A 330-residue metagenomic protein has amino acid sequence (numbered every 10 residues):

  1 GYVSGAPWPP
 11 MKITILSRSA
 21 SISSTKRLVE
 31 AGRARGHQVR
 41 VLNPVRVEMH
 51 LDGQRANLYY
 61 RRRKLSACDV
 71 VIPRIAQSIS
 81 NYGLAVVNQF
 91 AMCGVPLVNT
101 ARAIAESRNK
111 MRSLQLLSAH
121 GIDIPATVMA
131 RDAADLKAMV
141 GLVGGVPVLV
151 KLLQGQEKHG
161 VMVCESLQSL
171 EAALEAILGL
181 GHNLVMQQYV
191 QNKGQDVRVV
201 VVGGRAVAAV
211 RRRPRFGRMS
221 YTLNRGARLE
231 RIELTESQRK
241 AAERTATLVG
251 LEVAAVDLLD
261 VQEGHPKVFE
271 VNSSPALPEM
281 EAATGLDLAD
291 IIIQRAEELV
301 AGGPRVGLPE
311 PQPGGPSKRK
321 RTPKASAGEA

Functional and structural regions predicted by a protein language model:
Y2-V98, R102-A103, R112, A301 (+2 more regions): ATP-binding N-terminal substructure of ATP-dependent carboxylate-amine bond-forming enzymes
M11, H159, Q195-V197, G204 (+2 more regions): Change "...and in nucleic-acid phosphodiester-cleaving endonucleases..." to "...and in nucleic-acid processing enzymes
R33, H37-P44, V87-G160: A conserved helix-loop-beta module that forms one wall/lid of the active-site cleft in ATP-utilizing catalytic domains
A56-Y60, L114-S118, V143-G145, S166-S169 (+2 more regions): Short, hinge-like loop/turn segments at secondary-structure boundaries
Q77, N272-G285: Glycine-rich phosphate/pyrophosphate-binding beta-alpha loops
A126, P147-L149, L184-Q187, V253-V256: A short linear hydrophobic-aromatic micro-motif
H159-V249: Phosphate-binding site of ATP-dependent enzymes
L180-N183, M219-V268, A289-V306, P316-T322 (+1 more regions): A long amphipathic alpha-helix within ATP-dependent nucleotide-binding catalytic cores
